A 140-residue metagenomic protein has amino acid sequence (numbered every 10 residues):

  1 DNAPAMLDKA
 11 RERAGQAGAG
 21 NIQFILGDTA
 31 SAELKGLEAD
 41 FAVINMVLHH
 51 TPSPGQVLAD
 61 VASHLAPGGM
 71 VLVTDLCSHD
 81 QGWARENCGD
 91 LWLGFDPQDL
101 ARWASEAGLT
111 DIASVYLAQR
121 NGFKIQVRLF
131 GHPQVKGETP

Functional and structural regions predicted by a protein language model:
D1-A32: Class I SAM-dependent methyltransferase SAM/SAH-binding core
A5, P52-Q56, Q81: Short N-terminal helix/helix-N-cap motif within the alpha/beta-hydrolase-1
I25, V43, L72: Conserved Rossmann-like nucleotide-binding pocket used by diverse enzymes that bind dinucleotide cofactors
A30-A42: A short acidic, Gly/Pro-enriched loop at the edge of an enzyme's catalytic core that lines a small-molecule cofactor
D40-S53: A short SAM/SAH-binding and catalytic strip from SAM-dependent methyltransferases
G55-M70: A short glycine-rich, Lys/Arg-flanked "PGG" loop and its adjoining helix->strand segment in the class I
M70-L129: C-terminal alpha-helical "lid/dimerization" subdomain adjacent to the S-adenosyl-L-methionine
R128-P140: C-terminal lobe and adjacent flexible extensions of AdoMet/dcAdoMet transferase-like proteins
